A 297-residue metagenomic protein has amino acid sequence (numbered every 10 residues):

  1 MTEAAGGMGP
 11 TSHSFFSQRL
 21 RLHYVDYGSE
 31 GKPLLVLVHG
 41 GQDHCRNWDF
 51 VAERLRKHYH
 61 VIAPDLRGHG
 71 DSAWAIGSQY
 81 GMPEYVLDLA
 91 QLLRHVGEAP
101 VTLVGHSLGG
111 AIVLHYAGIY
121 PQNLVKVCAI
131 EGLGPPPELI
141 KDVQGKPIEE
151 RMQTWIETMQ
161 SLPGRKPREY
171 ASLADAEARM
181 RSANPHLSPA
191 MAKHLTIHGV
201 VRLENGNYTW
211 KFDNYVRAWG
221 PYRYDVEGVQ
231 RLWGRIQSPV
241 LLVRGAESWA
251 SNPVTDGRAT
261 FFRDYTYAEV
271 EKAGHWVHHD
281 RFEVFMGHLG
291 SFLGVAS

Functional and structural regions predicted by a protein language model:
M1-V36, R56-Y59, G97-P100, G134 (+2 more regions): Alpha/beta-hydrolase fold catalytic core
S17-Q18, V25, R56, I62-L108 (+3 more regions): Active-site loop/oxyanion-hole signature of alpha/beta-hydrolase fold enzymes
V25-W74, R258: Conserved HGGG/HGGXW glycine-rich cap/lid loop of the alpha/beta-hydrolase fold
G110-P121, V127: Short glycine-enriched nucleophile-adjacent loop and the immediately C-terminal alpha-helix near the catalytic center
V125-E169: Flexible "cap/lid" loop of the alpha/beta hydrolase fold
G164-R223: Conserved alpha/beta-hydrolase catalytic His-Asp/Glu region
Q230, G234-A273: Conserved loop-alpha-helix segment in the C-terminal half of the alpha/beta-hydrolase fold that carries the catalytic
A273-M286: Catalytic histidine-centered segment of alpha/beta-hydrolase-like enzymes
